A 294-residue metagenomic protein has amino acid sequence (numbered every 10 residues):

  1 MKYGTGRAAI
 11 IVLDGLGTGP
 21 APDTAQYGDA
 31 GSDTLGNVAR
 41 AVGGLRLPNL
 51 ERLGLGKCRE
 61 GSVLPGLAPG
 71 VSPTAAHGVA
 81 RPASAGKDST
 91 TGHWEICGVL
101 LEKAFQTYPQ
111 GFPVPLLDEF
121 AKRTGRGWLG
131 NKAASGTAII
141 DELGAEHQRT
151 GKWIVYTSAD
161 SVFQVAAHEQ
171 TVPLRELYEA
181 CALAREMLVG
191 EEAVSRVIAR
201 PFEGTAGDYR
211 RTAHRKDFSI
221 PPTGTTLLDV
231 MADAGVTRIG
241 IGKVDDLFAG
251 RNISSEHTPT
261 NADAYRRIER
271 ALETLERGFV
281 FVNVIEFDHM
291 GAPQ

Functional and structural regions predicted by a protein language model:
M1-A9, D217-P222: Long alpha-helical, hydrophobic tracts
Y3, G15-H168, V172, R200 (+1 more regions): Active-site nucleophile/metal-coordination loop of metallo-enzymes that catalyze phosphate/sulfate and related
T5-G19, I96, M231, G278-G291: Beta-strand elements within well-structured catalytic alpha/beta cores of enzymes that handle phosphate/sulfate esters
S84-G86, E142-A145, A184-L188, L227-D229: A generic local secondary-structure boundary/capping motif
E119, A180-L183, T226-D233: Amphipathic alpha-helical segments that form well-ordered structural scaffolds and often line/cohere around active
A134-I139, R175-L183, S219-T223: Active-site glycine-rich loop that binds ribose-phosphate moieties when present
T150-T157, S161-V162, L188-Q294: Anion-binding catalytic surfaces of enzymes that hydrolyze or transfer phosphate/sulfate esters
Q164-V197: Charged, low-complexity intrinsically disordered tails and linkers
